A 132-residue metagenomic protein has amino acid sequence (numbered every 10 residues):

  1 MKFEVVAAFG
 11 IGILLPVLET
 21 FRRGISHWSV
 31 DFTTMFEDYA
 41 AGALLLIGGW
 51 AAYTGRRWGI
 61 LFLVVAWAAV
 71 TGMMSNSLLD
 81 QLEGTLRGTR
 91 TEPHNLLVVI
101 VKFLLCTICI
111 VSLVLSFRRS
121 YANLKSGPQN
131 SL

Functional and structural regions predicted by a protein language model:
M1-L132: Topology signature of small-to-medium multi-pass alpha-helical membrane proteins
